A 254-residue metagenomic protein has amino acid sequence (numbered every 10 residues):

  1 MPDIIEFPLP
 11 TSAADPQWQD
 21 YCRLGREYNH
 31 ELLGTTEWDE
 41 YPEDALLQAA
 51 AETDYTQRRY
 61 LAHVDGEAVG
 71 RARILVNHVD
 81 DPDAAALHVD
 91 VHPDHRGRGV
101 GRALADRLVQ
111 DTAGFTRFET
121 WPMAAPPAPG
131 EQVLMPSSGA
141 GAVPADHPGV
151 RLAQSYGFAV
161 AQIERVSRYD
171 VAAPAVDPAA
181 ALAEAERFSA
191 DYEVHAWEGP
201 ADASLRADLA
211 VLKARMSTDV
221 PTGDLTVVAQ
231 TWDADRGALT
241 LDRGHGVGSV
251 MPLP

Functional and structural regions predicted by a protein language model:
M1-D54, R187-A234: Short amphipathic alpha-helix that is part of the acyltransferase structural core
T56-A72, D90, D94, D242 (+1 more regions): Conserved beta-hairpin
R71-I74, A85: General structural concept
V76-H78: A short acidic/small-residue loop/turn micro-motif
H88-R96, A124-P126: A short, internal acetyl-CoA/4′-phosphopantetheine-binding micro-motif in the GNAT/acyltransferase core
H95, G99-R107: Conserved acetyl-CoA pyrophosphate-binding loop and the N-cap/start of the following alpha-helix in GNAT-like
A105-D202: Acyl-donor-binding surface of acyltransferase catalytic domains
V220, D235-M251: Amphipathic alpha-helical hairpins
